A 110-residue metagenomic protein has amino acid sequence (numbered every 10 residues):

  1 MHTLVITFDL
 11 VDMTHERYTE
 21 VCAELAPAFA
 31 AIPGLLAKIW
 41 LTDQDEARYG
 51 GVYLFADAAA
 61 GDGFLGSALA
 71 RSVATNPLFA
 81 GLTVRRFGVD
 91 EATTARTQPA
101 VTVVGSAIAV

Functional and structural regions predicted by a protein language model:
M1-R48, A58-S67, P77-V110: Short S/T/G/P-rich N-terminal loop/turn motif that feeds into the first structured element of a domain
G51-F55: Conserved RNP beta-strands of RNA recognition motif
